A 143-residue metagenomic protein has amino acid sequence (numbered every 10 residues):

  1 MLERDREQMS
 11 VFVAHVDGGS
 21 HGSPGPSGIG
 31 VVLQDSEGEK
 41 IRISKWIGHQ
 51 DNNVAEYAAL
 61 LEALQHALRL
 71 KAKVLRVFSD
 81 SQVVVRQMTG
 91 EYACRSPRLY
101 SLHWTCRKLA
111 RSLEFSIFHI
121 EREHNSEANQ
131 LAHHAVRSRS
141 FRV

Functional and structural regions predicted by a protein language model:
M1-E3, S44-I47, V85-M88: A generic short-segment signal for beta-strand/edge and adjacent turn/coil regions
M1-R6, Y100: N-terminal intrinsically disordered, compositionally biased regulatory/targeting segments that precede the folded
D5-V54, Q65-R69, K73: RNase H-like nuclease fold core
E7, L33-I41, A58, S79-V83 (+1 more regions): Short amphipathic alpha-helical segments, especially helix-boundary/capping motifs
G19-S23, L61-F141: RNase H catalytic domain
H49-E56, R95-L99: Active-site beta-loop-alpha junctions of metal-dependent nucleic acid enzymes, especially the RNase H-like/DDE
